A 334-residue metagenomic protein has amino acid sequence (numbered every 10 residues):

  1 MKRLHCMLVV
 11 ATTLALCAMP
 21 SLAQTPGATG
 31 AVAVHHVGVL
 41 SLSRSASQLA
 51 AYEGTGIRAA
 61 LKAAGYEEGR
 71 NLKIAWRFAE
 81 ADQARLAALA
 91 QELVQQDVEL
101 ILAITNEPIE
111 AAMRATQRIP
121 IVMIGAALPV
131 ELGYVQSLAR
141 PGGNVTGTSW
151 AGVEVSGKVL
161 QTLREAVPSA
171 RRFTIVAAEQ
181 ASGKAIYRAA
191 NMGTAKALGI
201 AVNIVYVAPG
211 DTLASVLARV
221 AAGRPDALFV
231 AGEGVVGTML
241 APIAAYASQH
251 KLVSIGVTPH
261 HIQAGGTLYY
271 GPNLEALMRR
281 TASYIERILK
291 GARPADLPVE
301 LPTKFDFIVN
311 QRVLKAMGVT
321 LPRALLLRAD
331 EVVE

Functional and structural regions predicted by a protein language model:
M1-E334: Short hydrophobic alpha-helices and adjacent helix-cap/hinge residues
